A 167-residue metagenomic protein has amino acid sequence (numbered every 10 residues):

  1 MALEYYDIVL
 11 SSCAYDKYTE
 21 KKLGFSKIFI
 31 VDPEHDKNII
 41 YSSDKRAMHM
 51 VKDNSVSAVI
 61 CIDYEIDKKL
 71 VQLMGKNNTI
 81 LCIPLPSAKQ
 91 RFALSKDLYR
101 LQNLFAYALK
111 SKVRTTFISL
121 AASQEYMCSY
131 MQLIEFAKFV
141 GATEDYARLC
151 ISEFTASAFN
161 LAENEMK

Functional and structural regions predicted by a protein language model:
M1-I28, D36-N38, R46-K167: Charged catalytic cores and adjacent phosphate/nucleic-acid-binding surfaces used for phosphate/nucleic-acid chemistry
